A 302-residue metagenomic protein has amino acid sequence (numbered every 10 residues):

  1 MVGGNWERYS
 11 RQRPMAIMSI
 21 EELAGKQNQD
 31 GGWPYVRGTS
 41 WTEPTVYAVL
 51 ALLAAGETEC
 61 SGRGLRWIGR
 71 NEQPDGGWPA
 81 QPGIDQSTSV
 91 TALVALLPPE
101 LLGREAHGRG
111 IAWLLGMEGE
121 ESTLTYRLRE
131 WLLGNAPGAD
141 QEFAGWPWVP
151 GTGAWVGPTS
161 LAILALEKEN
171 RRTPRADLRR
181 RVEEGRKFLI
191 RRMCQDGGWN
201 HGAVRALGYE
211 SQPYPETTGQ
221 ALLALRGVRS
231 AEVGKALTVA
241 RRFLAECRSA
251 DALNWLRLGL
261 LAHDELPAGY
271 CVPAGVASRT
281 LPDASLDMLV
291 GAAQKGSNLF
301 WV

Functional and structural regions predicted by a protein language model:
M1-V302: Preference for long, amphipathic alpha-helical scaffolds in soluble/luminal domains and all-alpha bundles
